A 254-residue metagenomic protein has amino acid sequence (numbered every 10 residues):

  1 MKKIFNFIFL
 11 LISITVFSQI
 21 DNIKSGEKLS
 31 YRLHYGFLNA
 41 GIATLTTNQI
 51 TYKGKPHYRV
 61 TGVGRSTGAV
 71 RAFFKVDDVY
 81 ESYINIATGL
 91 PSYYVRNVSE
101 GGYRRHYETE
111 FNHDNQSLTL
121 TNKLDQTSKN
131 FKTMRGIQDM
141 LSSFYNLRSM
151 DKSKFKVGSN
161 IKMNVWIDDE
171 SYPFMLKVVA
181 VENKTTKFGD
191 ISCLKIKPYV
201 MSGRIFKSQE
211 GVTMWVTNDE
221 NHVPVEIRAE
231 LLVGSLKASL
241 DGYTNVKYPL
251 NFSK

Functional and structural regions predicted by a protein language model:
M1, S18-Q19: Absolute protein N-terminus
K2-L10: Sec-dependent signal peptide recognition, specifically the positively charged N-region followed immediately by
S13-T15: N-terminal signal peptide c-region/cleavage motif recognized by signal peptidases
Q19-H113, K152-K254: Acidic, serine/threonine-rich low-complexity disordered tracts
R105-M150: Hydrophobic, well-structured mid-protein blocks that either form specific transmembrane helices
